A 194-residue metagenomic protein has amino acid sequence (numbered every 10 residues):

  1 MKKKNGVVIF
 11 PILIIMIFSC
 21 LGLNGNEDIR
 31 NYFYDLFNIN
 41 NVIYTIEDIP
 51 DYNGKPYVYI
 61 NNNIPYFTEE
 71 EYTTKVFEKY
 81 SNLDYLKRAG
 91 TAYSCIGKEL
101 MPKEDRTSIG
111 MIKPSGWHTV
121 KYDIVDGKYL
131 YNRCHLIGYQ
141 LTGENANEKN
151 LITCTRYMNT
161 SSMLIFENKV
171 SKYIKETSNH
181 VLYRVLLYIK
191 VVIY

Functional and structural regions predicted by a protein language model:
M1-I12: N-terminal Sec-pathway targeting helices
I9, G25-D28, Y57, K113 (+1 more regions): Polar low-complexity intrinsically disordered regions enriched in Ser/Thr and small residues
I9, I17-S19, Y32: Terminal low-complexity, poorly structured segments
I14-N26: Hydrophobic alpha-helical membrane-insertion segments, chiefly the h-region of N-terminal signal peptides
G25-V76: N-terminal, intrinsically disordered, polar/charged segments of Gram-positive cell-envelope systems that serve as
T68-Y194: Domain-level detector of nuclease and nuclease-like folds in predominantly extracellular/periplasmic contexts
